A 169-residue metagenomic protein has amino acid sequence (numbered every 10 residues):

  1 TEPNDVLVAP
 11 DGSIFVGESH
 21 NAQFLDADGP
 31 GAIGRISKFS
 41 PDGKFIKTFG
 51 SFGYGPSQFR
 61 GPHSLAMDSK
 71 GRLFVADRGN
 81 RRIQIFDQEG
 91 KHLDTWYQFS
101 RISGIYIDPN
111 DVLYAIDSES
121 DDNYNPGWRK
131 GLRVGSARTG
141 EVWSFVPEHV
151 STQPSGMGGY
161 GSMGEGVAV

Functional and structural regions predicted by a protein language model:
T1-V169: Eukaryotic scaffold repeat domains enriched in small/polar residues
